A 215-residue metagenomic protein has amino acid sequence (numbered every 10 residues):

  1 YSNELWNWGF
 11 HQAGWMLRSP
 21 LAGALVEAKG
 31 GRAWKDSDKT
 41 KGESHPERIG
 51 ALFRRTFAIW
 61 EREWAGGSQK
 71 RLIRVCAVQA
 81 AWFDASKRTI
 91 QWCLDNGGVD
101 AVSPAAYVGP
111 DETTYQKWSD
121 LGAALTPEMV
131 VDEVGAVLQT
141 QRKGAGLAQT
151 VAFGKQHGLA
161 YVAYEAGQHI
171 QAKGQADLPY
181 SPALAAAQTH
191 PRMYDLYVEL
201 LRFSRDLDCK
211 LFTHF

Functional and structural regions predicted by a protein language model:
Y1-S37: Surface-exposed loop and adjacent secondary-structure segments within mature catalytic domains
N3-W8, Q79-F83, V108-P110, A166-Q171: Solvent-exposed loop/turn segments at secondary-structure junctions within structured extracellular/periplasmic domains
Q12-P20, T89-W92, W118-S119, A176-P179: Short secondary-structure boundary/capping segments
G23, L121-T126, Y180-Q188: Acidic, Ser/Thr-rich peripheral helices and adjacent loops at domain boundaries
V26-Y161: Noncatalytic carbohydrate-binding groove/subsite architecture in carbohydrate-active enzymes
A106-D111, Q141-A152, H157-A172, Y180-F215: Substrate-binding cleft of secreted/luminal carbohydrate-active enzymes
